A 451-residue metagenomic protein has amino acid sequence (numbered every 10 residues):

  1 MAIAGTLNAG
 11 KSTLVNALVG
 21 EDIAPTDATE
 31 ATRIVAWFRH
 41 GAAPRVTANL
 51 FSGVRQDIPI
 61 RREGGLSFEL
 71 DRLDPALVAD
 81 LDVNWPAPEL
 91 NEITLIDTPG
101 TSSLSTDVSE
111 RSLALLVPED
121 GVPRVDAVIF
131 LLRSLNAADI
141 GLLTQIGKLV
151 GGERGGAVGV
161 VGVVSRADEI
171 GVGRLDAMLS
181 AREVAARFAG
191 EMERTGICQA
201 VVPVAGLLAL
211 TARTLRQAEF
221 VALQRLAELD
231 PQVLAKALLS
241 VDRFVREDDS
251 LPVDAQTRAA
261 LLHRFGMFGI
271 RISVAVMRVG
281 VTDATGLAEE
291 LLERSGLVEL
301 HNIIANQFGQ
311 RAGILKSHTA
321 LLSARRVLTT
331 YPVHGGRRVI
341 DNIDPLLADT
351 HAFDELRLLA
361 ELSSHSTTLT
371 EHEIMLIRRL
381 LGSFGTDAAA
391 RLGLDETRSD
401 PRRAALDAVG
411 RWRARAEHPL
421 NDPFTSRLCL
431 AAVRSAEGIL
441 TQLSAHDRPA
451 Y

Functional and structural regions predicted by a protein language model:
M1-L239, R294: Globular "head" domains of long coiled-coil molecular machines
G10, N16-A17, S323-I343, A388-D395 (+1 more regions): Charge-rich, acidic-biased intrinsically disordered regions
G10, R271-R278, A404-R413: Active-site-adjacent bridging/hinge elements
A17, L131, I303, Q307 (+3 more regions): Generic, well-ordered alpha-helical scaffold segments in large soluble proteins
I23, V172, A312-G313, E417-N421: Short, flexible helix-adjacent loops and helix caps
G155, V161, I170-G173, L179-H351 (+2 more regions): C-terminal end of P-loop GTPase domains and the immediately downstream helical coupling element
E355-Y451: N-terminal J-domain/J-like co-chaperone modules of DnaJ/Hsp40 proteins
